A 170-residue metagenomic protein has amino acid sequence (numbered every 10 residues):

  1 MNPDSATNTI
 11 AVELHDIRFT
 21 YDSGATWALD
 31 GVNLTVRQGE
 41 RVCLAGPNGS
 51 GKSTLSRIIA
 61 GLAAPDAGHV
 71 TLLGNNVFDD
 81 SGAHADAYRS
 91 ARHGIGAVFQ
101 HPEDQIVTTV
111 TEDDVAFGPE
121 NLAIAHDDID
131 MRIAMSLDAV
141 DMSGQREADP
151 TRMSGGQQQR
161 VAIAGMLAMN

Functional and structural regions predicted by a protein language model:
A45-P47: The feature captures the beta-strand-to-loop junction immediately N-terminal to the Walker
A60: Helix-to-loop junction immediately C-terminal to a conserved catalytic motif
G68-D79, A91: Conserved ABC transporter NBD signature motif
D127-Q145: Conserved ABC ATPase "signature" region
D149-M153, Q157: Conserved ABC ATPase signature
I163: Hydrophobic anchor residue at the start of the ABC signature
